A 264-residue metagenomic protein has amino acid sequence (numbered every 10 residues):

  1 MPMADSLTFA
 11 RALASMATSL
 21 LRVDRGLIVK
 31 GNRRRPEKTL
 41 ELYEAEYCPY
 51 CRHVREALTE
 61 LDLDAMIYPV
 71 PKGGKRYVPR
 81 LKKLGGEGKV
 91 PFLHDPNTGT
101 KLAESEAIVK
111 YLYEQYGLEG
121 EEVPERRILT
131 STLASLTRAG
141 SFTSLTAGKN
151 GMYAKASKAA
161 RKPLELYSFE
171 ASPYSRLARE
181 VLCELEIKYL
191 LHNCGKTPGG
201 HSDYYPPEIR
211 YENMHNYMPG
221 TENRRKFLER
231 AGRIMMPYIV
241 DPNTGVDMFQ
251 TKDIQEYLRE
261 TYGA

Functional and structural regions predicted by a protein language model:
M1-A264: GST-like domain detector, emphasizing the conserved glutathione-binding G-site in the N-terminal thioredoxin-like
